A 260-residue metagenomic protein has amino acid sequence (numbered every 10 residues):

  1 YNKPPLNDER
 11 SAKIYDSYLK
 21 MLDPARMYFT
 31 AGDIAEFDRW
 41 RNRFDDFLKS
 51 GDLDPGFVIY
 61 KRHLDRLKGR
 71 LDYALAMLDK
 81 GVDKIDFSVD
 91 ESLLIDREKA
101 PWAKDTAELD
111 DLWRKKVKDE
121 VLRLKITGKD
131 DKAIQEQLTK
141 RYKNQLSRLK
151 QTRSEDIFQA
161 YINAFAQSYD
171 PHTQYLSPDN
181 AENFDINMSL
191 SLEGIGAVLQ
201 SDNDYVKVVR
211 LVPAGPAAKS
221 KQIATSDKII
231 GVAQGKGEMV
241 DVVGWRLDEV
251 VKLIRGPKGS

Functional and structural regions predicted by a protein language model:
Y1-D86: Charged, amphipathic alpha-helical regulatory modules used for macromolecular assembly or allosteric control
P4-E9, K13, L53-F57, K61 (+7 more regions): Soluble non-cytosolic domains of exported or imported proteins
E9-K13, G32, R39, D170 (+3 more regions): Extracytoplasmic
Y18, L199-S201, R210-V212, A233-Q234: Flexible glycine-/small-residue-rich
D65-V198, N203: Extended, domain-scale alpha-helical bundle/helix-rich regions
Y205-R210, A217: Short beta-strand segments of a lipoyl-like beta-sandwich/carrier module
P213-K228: PDZ/PDZ-like domain micro-motif
K228-S260: PDZ domains, with a preference for the canonical peptide-binding region formed by the helix
